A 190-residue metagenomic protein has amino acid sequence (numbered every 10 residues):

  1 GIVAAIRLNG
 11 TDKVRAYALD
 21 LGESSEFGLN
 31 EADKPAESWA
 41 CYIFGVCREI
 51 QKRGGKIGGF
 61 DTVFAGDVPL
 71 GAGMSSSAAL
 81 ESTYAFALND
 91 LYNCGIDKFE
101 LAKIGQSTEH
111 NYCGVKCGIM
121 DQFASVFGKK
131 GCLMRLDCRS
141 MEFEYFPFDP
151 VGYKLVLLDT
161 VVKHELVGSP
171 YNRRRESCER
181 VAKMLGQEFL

Functional and structural regions predicted by a protein language model:
G1-V3, G59: Extracellular structured ligand-interaction cores
V3, R7-A36, C132-L190: C-terminal nucleotide
G22-F148: Gly/Ser-rich oxyanion-binding loop with an adjacent helix/lid that shapes the negatively charged ligand pocket
